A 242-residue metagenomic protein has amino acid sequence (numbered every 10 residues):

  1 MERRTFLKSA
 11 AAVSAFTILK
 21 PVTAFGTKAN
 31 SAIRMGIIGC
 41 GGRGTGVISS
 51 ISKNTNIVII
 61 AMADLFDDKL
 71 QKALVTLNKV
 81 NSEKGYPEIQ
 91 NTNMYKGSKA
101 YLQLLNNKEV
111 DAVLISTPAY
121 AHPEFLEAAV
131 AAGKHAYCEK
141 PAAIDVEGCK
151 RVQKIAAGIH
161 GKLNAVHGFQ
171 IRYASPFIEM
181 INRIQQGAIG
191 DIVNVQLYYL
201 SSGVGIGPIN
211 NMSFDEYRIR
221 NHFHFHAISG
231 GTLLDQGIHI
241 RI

Functional and structural regions predicted by a protein language model:
M1-K134, R151-N164: N-terminal glycine-/serine-/threonine-rich beta1-alpha1-beta2 phosphate-ribose binding loop of Rossmann-like
G39, G158-V166, I171-I242: Predominantly a Rossmann-like dinucleotide-binding segment in NAD(P)-dependent oxidoreductases
K69, K96, G148, R172 (+1 more regions): Soluble or luminal CAZymes and related metallo-dependent hydrolases
P123, V146, A174: Glycine-rich phosphate-binding loop at the start of an alpha helix
G133-D145: ADP-ribose/adenylate-binding Rossmann-like module
